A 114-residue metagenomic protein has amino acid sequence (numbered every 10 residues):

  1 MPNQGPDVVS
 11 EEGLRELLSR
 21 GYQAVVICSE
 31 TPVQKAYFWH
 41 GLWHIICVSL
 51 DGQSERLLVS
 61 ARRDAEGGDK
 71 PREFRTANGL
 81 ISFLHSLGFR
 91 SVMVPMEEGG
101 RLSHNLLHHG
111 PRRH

Functional and structural regions predicted by a protein language model:
M1-E55: Short N-terminal "domain-start" leader segments that mark the transition from disordered tails or signal peptides into
P6, P71-R72: A residue-level structural signature of the nucleotidyltransferase/glycosyltransferase Rossmann-like core
R15-S19, R63-G67, H108: N-terminal start-of-chain detector that recognizes signal peptides and the immediate post-cleavage beginning
V33-D69, L87-R90, V94-G99: Short aromatic-glycine-(Arg/Gly/Cys) micro-motifs in beta-strand/loop hairpins
E73-F89: A short, charged, amphipathic alpha-helix used as a generic interaction element across diverse proteins
R101-H114: Short terminal or interdomain "cap/linker" segment that borders an active site or interface and mediates
